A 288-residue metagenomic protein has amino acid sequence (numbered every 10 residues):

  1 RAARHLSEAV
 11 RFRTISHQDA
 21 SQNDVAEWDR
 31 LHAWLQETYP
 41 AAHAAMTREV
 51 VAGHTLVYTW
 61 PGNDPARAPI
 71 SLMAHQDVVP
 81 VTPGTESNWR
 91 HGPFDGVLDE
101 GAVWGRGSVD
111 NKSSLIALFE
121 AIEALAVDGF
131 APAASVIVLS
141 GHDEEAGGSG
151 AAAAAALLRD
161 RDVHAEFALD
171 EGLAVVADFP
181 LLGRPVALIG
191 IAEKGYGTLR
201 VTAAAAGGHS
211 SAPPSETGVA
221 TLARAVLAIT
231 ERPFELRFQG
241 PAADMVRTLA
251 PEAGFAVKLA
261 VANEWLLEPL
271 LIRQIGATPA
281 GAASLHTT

Functional and structural regions predicted by a protein language model:
R1-S108, L125-P132: Acidic/His- and Gly-rich active-site-bordering loop/insert found across diverse amide/peptide-bond hydrolases
A2-L6, R11, E27, L31 (+5 more regions): Stable alpha-helical elements in mature extracytoplasmic
S16-H17, P65, Q76-V79, D143-A146 (+2 more regions): Solvent-exposed loop/turn segments at secondary-structure junctions within structured extracellular/periplasmic domains
V57, T198-T202: Beta-strand secondary-structure signal
A102-L188: Acidic/histidine-rich catalytic neighborhood of metal-dependent amide-processing enzymes
V109, A205-S211: A generic structural motif
L158-R161, E166-F167, A174-R184, G190-T198 (+1 more regions): Acidic-enriched catalytic cores of C-N bond-cleaving enzymes acting on peptides and small amides
